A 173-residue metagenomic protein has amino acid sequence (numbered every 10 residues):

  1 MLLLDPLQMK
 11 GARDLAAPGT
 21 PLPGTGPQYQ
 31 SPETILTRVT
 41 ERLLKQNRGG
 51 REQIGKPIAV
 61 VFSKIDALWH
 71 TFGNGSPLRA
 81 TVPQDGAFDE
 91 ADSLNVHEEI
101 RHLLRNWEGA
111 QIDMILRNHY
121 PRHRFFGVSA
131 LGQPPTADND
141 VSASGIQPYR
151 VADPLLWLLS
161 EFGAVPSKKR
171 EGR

Functional and structural regions predicted by a protein language model:
L2-N118: Conserved C-terminal guanine-recognition region of P-loop GTPase G domains, centered on the G4
I54-I58, A67-P77, L116-R173: Non-catalytic alpha-helical scaffolds
